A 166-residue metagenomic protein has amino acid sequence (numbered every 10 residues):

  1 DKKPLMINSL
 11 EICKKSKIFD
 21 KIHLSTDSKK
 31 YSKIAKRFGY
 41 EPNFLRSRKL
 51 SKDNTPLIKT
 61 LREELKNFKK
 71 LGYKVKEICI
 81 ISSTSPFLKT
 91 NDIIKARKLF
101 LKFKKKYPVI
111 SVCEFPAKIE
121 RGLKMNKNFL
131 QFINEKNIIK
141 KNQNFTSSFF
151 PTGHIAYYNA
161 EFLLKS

Functional and structural regions predicted by a protein language model:
D1-S25: N-terminal glycine-rich phosphate-binding loop and ensuing alpha1 helix
K14, K69-K70, L101-K102: Residue-level signal for alpha-helix termini/capping positions
I18, F38-Y40, N126: Short, structured coil segments at secondary-structure junctions
F19, Y73-V75, F103-K106: Short, high-confidence coil segments that cap the C-terminus of an alpha-helix and link into the following beta-strand
H23, K29-C79, F87-L88, I94-K95: Short phosphate-binding loop-to-helix
L24, I80, P108-S111: Structural beta-sheet core signal
D27, S83, C113: Cofactor-binding loop segments of dinucleotide-utilizing enzymes, especially the Rossmann-like FAD- and NAD(P)+-binding
K59, P86-S166: Conserved core of the sugar-phosphate nucleotidyltransferase
